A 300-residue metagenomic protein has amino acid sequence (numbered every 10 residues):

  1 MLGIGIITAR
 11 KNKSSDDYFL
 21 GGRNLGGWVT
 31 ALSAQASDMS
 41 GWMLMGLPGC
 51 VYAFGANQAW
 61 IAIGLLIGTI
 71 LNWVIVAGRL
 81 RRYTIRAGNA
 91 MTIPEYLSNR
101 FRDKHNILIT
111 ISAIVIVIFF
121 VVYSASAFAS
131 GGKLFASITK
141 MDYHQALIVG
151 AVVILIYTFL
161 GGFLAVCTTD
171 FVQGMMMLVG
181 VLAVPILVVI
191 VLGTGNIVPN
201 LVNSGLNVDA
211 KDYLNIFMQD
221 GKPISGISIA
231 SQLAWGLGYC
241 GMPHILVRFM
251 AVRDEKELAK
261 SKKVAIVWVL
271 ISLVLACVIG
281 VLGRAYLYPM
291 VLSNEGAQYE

Functional and structural regions predicted by a protein language model:
M1, G68-V76, I116, Y157-G161 (+3 more regions): Membrane-embedded alpha-helical core segments of multi-pass
M1-M45, T158-G161, I186, G193: Membrane-interface "cap" regions at the ends of multi-pass membrane proteins
G3-F19, N57-A62, M91-Y96, V121-S124 (+2 more regions): Hydrophobic alpha-helical transmembrane segments
I7-R10, S37-G41, T84-G88, F120-A127 (+1 more regions): Short helix-coil transition sites and intra-membrane helix breaks within transmembrane domains of multi-pass
S14-F19, I85-N89, N196-L201: Short, Lys/Arg-enriched, Gly/Pro-containing loop segments at transmembrane-helix junctions of multi-pass membrane
R23-L25, V29, G46-I63, S98 (+1 more regions): Loop-to-helix junctions at membrane interfaces in multi-pass transport proteins
Y52-L160, H244, R248-E300: Helix-loop-helix junctions that connect adjacent transmembrane helices in secondary transporters/permeases, recognized
